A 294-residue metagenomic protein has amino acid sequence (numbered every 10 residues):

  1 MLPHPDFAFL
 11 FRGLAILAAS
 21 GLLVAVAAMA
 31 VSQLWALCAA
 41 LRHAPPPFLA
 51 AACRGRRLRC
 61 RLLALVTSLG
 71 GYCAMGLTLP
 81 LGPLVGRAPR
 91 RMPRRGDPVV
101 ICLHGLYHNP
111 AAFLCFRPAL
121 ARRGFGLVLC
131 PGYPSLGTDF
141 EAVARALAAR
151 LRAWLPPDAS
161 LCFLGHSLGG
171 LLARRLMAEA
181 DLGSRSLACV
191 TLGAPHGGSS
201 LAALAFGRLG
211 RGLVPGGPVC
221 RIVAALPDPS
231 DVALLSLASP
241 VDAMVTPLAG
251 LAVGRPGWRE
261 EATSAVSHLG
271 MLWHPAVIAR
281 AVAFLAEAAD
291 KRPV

Functional and structural regions predicted by a protein language model:
M1-V100, L114, P118, R123 (+1 more regions): Flexible, membrane-associating and regulatory peripheral segments of lipid-active enzymes
I101-A111, R117-D231, S236-L237, M244: Serine-dependent carboxylesterase/thioesterase catalytic core of lipase-like alpha/beta-hydrolase/SGNH enzymes
C130-P134, E261-G270: Short glycine-rich catalytic loops that host catalytic nucleophiles or stabilize transition states across multiple
D139-F140, S267-P275: Catalytic histidine-centered segment of alpha/beta-hydrolase-like enzymes
L151, A281-P293: Short, hydrophobic alpha-helical segments
G216, C220, A225-L226, A249-A252 (+2 more regions): A hydrolase-biased, glycine/serine/histidine/acidic-enriched motif that marks catalytic-domain neighborhoods in diverse
P240-R259: Conserved loop-alpha-helix segment in the C-terminal half of the alpha/beta-hydrolase fold that carries the catalytic
L272-F284: Post-His helix in hydrolase/transferase enzymes
